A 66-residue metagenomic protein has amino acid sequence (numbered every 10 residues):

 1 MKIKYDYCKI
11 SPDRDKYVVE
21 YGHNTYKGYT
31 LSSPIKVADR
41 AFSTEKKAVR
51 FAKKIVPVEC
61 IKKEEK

Functional and structural regions predicted by a protein language model:
M1-L31, V58-K66: Short N-terminal "domain-start" leader segments that mark the transition from disordered tails or signal peptides into
Y26-R50, I55, K63: A short, exposed loop/beta-hairpin motif centered on an aromatic-Gly-Thr core
